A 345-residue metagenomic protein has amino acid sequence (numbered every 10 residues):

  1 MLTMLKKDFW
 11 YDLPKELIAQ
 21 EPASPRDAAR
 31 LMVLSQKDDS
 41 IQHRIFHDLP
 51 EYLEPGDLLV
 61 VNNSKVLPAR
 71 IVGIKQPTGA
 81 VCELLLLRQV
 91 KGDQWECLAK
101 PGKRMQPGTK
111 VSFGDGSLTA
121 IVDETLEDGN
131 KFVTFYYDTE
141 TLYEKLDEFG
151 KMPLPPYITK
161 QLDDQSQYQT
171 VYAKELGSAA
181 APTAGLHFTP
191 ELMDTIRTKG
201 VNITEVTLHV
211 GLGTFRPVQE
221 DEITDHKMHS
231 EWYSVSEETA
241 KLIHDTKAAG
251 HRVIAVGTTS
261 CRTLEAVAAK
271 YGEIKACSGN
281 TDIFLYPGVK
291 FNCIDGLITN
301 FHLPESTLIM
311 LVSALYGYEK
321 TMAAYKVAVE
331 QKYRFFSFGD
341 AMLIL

Functional and structural regions predicted by a protein language model:
L2-L345: Surface-exposed, charge/polar-rich loops and edge strands
